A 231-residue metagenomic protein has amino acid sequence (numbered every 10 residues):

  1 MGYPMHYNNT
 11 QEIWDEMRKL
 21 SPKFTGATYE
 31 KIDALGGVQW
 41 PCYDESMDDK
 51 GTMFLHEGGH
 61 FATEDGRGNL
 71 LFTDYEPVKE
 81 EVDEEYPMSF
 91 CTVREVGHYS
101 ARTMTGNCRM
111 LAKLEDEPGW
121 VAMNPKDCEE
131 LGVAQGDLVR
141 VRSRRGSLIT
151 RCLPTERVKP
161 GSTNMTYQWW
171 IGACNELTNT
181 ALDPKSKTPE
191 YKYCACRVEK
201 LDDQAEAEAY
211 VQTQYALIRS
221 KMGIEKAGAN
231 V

Functional and structural regions predicted by a protein language model:
M1-L35, G106-A122, K126-V231: Long, contiguous, secondary-structure-rich segments that constitute the structural scaffold of globular domains
T10-M110: Long, low-complexity segments enriched in small/aliphatic residues
